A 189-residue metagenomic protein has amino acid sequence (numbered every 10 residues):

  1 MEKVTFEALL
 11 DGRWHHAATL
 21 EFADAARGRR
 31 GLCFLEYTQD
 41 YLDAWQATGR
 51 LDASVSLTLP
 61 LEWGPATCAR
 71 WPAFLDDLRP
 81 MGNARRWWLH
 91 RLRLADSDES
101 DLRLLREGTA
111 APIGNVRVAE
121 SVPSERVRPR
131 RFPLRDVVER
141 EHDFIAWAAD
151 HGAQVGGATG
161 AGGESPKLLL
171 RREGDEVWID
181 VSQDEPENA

Functional and structural regions predicted by a protein language model:
M1-A189: Phosphate/dinucleotide-binding and metal-coordinating scaffold of catalytic cores in nucleotide-dependent enzymes
